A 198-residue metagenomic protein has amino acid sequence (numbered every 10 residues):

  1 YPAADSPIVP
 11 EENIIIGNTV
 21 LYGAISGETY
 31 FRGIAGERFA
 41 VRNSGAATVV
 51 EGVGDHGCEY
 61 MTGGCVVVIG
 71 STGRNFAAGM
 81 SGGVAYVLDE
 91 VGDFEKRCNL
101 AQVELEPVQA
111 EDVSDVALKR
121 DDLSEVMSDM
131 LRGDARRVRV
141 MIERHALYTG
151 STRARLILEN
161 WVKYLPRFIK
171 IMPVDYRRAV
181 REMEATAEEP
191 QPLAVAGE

Functional and structural regions predicted by a protein language model:
Y1-E198: Long, distal/terminal scaffolding or interaction modules with repetitive or compositionally biased sequence
